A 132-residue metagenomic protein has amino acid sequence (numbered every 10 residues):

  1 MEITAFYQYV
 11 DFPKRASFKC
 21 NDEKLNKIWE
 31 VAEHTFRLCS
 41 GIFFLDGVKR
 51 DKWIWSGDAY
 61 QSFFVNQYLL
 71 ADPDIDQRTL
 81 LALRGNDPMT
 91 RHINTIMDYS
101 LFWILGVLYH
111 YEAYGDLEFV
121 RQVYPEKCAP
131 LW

Functional and structural regions predicted by a protein language model:
M1-W132: Substrate-binding groove/exosite segments of carbohydrate-active enzymes
